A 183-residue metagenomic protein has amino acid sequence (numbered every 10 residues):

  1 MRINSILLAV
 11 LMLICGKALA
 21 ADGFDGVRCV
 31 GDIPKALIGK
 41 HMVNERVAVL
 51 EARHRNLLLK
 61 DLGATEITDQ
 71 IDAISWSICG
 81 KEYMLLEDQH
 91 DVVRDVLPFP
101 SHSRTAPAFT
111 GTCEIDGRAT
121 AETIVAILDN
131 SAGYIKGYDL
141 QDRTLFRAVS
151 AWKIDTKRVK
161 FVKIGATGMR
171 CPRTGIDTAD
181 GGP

Functional and structural regions predicted by a protein language model:
M1-L7: Bacterial N-terminal signal peptides that target proteins for export
C15-K17: N-terminal signal peptide c-region/cleavage motif recognized by signal peptidases
A20-P183: Exposed acidic/polar residues on beta-strands and adjacent loops within beta-sheet cores, strongest in beta-propeller
